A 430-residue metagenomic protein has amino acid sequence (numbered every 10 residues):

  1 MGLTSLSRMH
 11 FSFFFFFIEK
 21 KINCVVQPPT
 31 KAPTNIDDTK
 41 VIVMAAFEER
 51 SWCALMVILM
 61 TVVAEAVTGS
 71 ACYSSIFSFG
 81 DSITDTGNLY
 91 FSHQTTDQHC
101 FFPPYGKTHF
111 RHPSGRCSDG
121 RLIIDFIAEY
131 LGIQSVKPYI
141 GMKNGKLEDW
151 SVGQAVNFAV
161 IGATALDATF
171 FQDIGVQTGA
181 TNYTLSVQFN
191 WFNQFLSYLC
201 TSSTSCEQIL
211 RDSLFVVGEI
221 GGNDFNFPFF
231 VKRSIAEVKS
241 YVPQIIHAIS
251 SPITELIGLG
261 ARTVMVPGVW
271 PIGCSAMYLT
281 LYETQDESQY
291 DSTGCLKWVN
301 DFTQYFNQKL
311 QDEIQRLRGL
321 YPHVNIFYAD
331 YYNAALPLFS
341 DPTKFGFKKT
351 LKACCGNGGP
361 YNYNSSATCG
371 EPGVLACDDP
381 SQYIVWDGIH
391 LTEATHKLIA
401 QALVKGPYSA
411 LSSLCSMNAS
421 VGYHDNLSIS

Functional and structural regions predicted by a protein language model:
M1, S5, V26-Q27, K31: Selective for proline/serine-rich intrinsically disordered segments in cytosolic/nuclear regulatory regions
G2-L3, D38-S430: Conserved active-site regions of diverse hydrolases
T4-C24: Hydrophobic alpha-helical signal peptides and transmembrane signal-/tail-anchor segments that drive secretory-pathway
S7-M9, T30-K31, N35, G106: Intrinsically disordered, low-complexity segments enriched in proline/serine/threonine
E19, V25-V26, A32, D37-V43: Acidic, Ala/Val/Gly-enriched low-complexity intrinsically disordered segments
